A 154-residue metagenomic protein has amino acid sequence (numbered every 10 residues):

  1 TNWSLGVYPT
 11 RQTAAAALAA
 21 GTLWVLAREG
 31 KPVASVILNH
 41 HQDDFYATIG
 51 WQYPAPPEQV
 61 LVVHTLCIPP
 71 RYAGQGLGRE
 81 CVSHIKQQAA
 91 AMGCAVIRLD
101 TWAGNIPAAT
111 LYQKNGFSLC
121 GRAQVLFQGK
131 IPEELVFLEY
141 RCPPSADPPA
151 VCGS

Functional and structural regions predicted by a protein language model:
T1-T13: Conserved GNAT-fold acetyl-CoA-binding loop/helix
A15-A19: Short loop/turn motifs at secondary-structure junctions and domain boundaries
T22-V36: Conserved beta-hairpin
I37-T65, A73, L126-K130: Conserved acyl-donor/pantetheine-binding loop and adjacent beta-alpha core of acyl/acetyltransferases and related
L66-I68, T101: Hydrophobic adenine-recognition pocket in adenosine-nucleotide-binding enzymes
I68, G74-Q87, T110-K114: Conserved acetyl-CoA-binding loop-helix of GNAT-fold acetyltransferases
V82, A89-T101: Conserved GNAT acetyl-CoA-binding A-motif
W102-I106, Q113-N115, V125-S154: C-terminal "cap" of GNAT-fold acetyltransferases
